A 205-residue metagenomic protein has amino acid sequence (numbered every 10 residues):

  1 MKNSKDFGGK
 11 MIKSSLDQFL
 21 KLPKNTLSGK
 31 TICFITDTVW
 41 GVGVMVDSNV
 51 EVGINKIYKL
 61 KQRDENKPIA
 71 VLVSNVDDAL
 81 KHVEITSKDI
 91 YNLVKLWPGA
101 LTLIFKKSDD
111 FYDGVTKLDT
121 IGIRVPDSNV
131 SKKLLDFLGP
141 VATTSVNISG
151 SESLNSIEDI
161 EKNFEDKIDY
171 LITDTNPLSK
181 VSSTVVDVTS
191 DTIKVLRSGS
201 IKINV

Functional and structural regions predicted by a protein language model:
M1-V205: Active-site-adjacent structural elements in enzyme catalytic cores
